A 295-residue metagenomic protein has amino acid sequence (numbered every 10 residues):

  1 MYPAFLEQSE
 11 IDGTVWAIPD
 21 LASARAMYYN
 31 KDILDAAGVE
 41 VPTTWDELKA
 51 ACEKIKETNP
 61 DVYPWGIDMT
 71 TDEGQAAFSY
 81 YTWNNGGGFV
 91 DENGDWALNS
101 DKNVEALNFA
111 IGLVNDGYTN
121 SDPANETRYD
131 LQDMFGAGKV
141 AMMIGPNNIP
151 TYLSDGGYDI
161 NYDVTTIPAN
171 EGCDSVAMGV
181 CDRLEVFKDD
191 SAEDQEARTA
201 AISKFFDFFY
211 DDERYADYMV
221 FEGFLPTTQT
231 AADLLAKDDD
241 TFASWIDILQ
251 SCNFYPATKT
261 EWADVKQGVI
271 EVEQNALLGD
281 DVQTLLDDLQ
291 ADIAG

Functional and structural regions predicted by a protein language model:
M1, E40, P64-M69, G87-L107 (+3 more regions): Short, solvent-exposed loop/beta-turn-alpha elements that line the ligand-binding surface or hinge of extracytoplasmic
M1-R25, E40, K49, A77 (+2 more regions): Hinge/lid segment of periplasmic solute-binding proteins
E10, E222-L225, A243-I293: C-terminal capping/gating helix-and-loop segments adjacent to ligand/active sites or protein-protein/ligand interfaces
I33-L34, E53-E57, Y129-M143, L278: Short helices/loops that flank or line small-molecule/ion binding pockets
A36-A37, D116, D155-E222: Extracytoplasmic/periplasmic substrate-recognition and gating elements
W45-K49, D122-G136: Short helix-initiation/N-cap motifs at beta->coil->alpha
C52-K54, D95-A124: Glycine-centered hinge/linker elements that transmit conformational signals in sensory and ligand-binding systems
A141-P146, D163: Paired acidic/hydrophobic, glycine-rich loop segments that form the ligand-binding mouth/hinge of periplasmic-binding
